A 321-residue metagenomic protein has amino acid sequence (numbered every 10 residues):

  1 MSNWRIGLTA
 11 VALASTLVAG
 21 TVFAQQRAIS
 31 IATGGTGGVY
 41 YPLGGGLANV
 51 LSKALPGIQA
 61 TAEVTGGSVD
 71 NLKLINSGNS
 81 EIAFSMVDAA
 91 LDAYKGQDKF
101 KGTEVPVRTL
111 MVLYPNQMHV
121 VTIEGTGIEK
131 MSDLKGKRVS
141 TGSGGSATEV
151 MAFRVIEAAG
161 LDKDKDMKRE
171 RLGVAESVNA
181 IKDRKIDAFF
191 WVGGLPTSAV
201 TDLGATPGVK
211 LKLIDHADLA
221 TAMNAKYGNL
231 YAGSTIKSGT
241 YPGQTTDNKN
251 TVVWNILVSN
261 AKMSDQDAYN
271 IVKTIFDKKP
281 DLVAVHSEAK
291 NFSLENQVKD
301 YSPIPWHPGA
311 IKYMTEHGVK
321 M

Functional and structural regions predicted by a protein language model:
M1-V11: Bacterial N-terminal signal peptides that target proteins for export
T16-A24: Sec/Tat signal peptide C-region and signal peptidase I cleavage site
Q25-S143, F153, L213: Short, glycine-/small- and polar/acidic-enriched structural segments that line small-molecule recognition paths
I29, F100-P106, Y114, M118-G145 (+3 more regions): Hinge/capping helix and adjacent helix->loop/strand transition within the periplasmic-binding protein
L47-G57, D98, E149-M167, K182-K185 (+2 more regions): Ligand-binding cleft/hinge of the Venus flytrap
A62-K73, D162-K182, L195-S198: Short helix-initiation/N-cap motifs at beta->coil->alpha
N76, F84-F100, F153, E157-G160 (+3 more regions): A ligand-binding cleft/hinge motif common to bilobed small-molecule-binding domains
K210-N270, P305-W306, Y313, H317: C-terminal lobe and pocket-closing loops of periplasmic/extracytoplasmic Venus-flytrap solute-binding proteins
